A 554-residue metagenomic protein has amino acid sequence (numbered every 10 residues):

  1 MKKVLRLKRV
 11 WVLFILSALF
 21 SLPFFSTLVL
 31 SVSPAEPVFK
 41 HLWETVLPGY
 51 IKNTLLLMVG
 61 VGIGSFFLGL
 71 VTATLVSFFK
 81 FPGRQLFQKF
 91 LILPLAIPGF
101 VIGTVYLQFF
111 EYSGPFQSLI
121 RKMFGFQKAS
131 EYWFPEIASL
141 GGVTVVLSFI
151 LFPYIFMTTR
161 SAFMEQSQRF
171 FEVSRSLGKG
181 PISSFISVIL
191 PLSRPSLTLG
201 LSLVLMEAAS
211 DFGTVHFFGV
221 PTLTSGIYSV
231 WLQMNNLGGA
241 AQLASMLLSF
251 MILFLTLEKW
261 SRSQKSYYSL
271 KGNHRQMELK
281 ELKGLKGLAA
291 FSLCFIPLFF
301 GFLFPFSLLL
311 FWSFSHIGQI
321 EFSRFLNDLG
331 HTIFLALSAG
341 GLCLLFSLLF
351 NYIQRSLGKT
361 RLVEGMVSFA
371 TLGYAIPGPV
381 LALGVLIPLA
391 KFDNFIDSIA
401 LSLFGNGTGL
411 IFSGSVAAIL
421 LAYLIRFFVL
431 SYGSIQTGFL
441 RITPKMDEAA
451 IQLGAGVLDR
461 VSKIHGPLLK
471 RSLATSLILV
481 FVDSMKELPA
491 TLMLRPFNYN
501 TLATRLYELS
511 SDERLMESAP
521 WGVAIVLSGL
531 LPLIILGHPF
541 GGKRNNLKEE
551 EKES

Functional and structural regions predicted by a protein language model:
M1-K3, K543-S554: Short, intrinsically disordered terminal tails adjacent to the first/last structured region
V4-P34, T45-M164, L192-F212, A240-K259 (+7 more regions): Membrane-water interface segments at the C-terminal ends of transmembrane alpha-helices in multi-pass inner-membrane
S33-Y50, H216-F218, L223-G238, S313-F325 (+1 more regions): Membrane-interface interhelical loops and short amphipathic "cap" helices that link adjacent transmembrane segments
F79, F163-S193, V220, L357 (+2 more regions): Short helix-to-coil transition segments within interhelical loops that connect adjacent transmembrane helices
E172, S176, G180, K265-L282 (+2 more regions): Juxtamembrane inter-helical linkers in multi-pass membrane proteins
S176-I182, I189-S269, K280: Internal metal/ion-chelating core segments
A209-N235, K486-L515, K548-S554: Glycine-rich helix-loop "coupling/hinge" segments at transmembrane-helix boundaries in multipass transporters
T256-I296, T360, K548-E553: Alpha-helical transmembrane segments of integral membrane proteins
